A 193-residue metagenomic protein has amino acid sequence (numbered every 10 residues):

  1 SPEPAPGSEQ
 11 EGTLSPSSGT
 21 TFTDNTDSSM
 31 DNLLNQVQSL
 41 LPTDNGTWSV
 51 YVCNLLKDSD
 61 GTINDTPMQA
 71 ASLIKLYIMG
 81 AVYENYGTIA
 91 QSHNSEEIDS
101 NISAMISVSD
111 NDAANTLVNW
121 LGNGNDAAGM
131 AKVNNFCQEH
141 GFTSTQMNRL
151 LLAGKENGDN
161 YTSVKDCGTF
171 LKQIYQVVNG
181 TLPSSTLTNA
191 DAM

Functional and structural regions predicted by a protein language model:
E3-P67: Beta-lactamase-like hydrolase cores
T26-S29, L33-V37, D44, I74 (+6 more regions): Stable alpha-helical elements in mature extracytoplasmic
N45-T47, I63-D65, Q69-I74, C137 (+2 more regions): Extracytoplasmic
S49-V52, A71, A104, A113-T116 (+1 more regions): Structural recognition of the beta-strand scaffold that forms the well-ordered cores of secreted hydrolase catalytic
L55-K57, Y83-G87, D110: Short connector loops/turns at beta-strand edges and beta->alpha or beta->beta junctions
D60-N64, I98-S100, D110-V118, N148-K155: Flexible glycine/proline-enriched surface loops and loop-helix/loop-strand junctions
P67-Q91, M105: Active-site SXXK
V118-N189: Mid-domain, small-residue-enriched loop/turn segments at the edges of structured enzyme/sensor domains
